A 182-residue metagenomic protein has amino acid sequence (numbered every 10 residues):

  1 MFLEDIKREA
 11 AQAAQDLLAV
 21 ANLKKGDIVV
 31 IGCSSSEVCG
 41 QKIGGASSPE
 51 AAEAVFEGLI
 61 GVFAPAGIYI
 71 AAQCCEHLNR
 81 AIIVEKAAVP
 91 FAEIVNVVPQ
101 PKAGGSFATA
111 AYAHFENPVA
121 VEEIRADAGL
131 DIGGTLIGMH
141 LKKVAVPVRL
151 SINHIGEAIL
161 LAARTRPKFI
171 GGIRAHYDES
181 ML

Functional and structural regions predicted by a protein language model:
M1-V29, P49-V62: N-terminal glycine-/serine-/threonine-rich phosphate-binding loop
Q15, A19-N22, I60-I68, Y112-A120 (+1 more regions): Generic secondary-structure signature for well-ordered alpha-helical cores
A21-L23, A103, R149-H154: Solvent-exposed alpha-helices and their adjacent loops that cap or buttress functional pockets in soluble metabolic
I31-S36, Q73: Glycine-rich beta-strand-to-loop/alpha-helix junction loops that act as flexible
V38-G40: Short, solvent-exposed loop/turn segments at secondary-structure junctions
I43-P49: Short glycine-enriched, charge-decorated loop/helix-capping segments at active-site entrances that position
A66-A128, G133: Ligand-binding beta-strand-loop-alpha-helix segment within the catalytic cores of soluble metabolic enzymes
T109, A113-L182: Glycine-rich, aromatic-bearing surface loops/beta-hairpins
